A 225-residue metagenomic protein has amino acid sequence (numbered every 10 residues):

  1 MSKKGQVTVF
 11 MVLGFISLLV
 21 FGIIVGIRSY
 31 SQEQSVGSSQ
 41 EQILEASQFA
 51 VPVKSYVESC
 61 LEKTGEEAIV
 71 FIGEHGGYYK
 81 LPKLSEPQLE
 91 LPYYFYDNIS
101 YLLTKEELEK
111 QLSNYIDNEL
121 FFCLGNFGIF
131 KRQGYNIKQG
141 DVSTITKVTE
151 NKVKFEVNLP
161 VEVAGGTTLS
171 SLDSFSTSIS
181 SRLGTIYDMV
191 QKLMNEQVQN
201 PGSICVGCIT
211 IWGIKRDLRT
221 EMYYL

Functional and structural regions predicted by a protein language model:
M1-K4: N-terminal leader/signal peptides at the extreme start of proteins
F10-L225: Long, compositionally biased, intrinsically disordered regions
